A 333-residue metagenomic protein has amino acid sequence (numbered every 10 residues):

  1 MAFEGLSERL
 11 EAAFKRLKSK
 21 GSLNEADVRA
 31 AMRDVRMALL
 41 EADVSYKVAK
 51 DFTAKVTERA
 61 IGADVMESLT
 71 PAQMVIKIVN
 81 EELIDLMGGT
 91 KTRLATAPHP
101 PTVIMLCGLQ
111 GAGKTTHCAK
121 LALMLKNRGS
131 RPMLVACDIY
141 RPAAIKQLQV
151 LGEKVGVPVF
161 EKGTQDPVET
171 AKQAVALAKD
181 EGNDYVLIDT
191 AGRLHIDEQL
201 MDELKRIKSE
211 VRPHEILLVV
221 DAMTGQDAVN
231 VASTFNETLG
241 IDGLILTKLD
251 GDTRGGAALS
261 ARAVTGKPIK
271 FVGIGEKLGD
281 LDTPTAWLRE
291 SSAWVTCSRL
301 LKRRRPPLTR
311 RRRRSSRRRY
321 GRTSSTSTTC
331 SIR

Functional and structural regions predicted by a protein language model:
A2, D27, E67, P71 (+8 more regions): Catalytic cores of large soluble enzymes that bind and process phosphate-bearing ligands
F3-E4, R9, T265, L288: Intrinsically disordered, low-complexity linker/tail regions enriched in Pro/Ser/Thr and polar/acidic residues
E4-C137, A144-T164, T170-T190: Primarily NTPase-proximal linker/entry elements flanking Walker-type ATP/GTP-binding cores
E8, S19, E25, A42 (+9 more regions): Generic structural "secondary-structure junction" signal
G111-A112, I139-P142, P167-V168, G192-I196 (+2 more regions): Short, small-residue-enriched loops and turns at beta-alpha junctions that line or gate enzyme active sites
K172-V175, N183, H195, M201-S209 (+1 more regions): Conserved phosphate-handling catalytic cores of large alpha/beta enzymes
